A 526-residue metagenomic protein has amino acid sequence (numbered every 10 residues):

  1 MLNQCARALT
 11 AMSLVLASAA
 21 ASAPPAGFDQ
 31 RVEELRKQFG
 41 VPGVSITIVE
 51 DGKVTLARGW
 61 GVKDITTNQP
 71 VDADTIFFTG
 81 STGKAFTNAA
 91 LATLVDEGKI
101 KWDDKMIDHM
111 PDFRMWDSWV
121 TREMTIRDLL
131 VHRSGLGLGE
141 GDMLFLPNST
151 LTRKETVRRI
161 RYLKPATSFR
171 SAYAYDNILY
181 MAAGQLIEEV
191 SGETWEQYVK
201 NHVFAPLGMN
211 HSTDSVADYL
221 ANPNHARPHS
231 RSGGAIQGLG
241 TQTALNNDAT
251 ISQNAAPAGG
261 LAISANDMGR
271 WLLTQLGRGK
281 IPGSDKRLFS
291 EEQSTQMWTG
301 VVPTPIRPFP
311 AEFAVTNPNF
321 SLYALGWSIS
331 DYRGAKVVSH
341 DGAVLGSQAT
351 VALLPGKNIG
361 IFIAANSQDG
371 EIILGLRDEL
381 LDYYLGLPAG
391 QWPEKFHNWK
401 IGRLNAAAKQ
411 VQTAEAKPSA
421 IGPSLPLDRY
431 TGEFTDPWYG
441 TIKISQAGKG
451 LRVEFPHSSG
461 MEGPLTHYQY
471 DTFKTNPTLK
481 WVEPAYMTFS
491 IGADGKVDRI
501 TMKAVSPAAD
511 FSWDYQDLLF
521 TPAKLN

Functional and structural regions predicted by a protein language model:
M1-L9: Bacterial N-terminal signal peptides that target proteins for export
L9-A17: Bacterial N-terminal signal peptides
L16-A26: Bacterial Sec-dependent signal peptides at the C-terminal "C-region" and cleavage site
A21, T304, A335, L374-N526: Peripheral terminal and inter-domain segments
P24-T79, K99-K101, D108-H109, M115-W116 (+2 more regions): Short, conserved catalytic-motif segment at the N-terminal edge
W60-I65, S118-L345, T350: Short, surface-exposed loop or secondary-structure junction motifs that flank catalytic or metal-binding residues
S339-H340, T350-L353, K357-N366, I500-M502: Short, well-ordered beta-strand elements
